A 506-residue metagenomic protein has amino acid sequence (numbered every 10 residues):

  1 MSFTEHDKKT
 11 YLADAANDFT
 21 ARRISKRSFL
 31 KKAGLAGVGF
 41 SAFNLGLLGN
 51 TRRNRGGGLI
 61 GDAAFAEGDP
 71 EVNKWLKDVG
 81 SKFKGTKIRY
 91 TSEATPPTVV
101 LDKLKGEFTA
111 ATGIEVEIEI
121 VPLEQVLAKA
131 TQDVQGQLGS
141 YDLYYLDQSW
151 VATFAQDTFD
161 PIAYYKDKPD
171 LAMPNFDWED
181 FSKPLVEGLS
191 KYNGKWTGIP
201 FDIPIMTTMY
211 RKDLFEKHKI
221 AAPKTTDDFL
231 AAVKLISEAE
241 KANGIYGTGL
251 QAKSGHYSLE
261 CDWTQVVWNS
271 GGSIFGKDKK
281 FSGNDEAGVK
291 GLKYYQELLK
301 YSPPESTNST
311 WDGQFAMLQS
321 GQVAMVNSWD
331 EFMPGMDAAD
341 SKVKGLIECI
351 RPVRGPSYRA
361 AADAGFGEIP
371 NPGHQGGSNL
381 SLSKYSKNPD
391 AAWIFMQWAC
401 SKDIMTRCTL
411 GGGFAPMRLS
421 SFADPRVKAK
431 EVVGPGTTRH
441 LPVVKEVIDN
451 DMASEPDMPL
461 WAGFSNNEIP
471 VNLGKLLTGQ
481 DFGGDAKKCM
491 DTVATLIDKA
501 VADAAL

Functional and structural regions predicted by a protein language model:
M1-S28, T51-R52, G57, T307: N-terminal secretory signal peptides
D18-A21, G68-W75, K82-F83, E115 (+2 more regions): Conserved C-terminal helix/tail region of periplasmic/extracytoplasmic solute-binding proteins
S28-A64: N-terminal export signals
E67-K82, Q148-I205, L259, E348-P352 (+1 more regions): Hinge/lid segment of periplasmic solute-binding proteins
W75, D167, E331-V343, G355-V471 (+1 more regions): C-terminal lobe and pocket-closing loops of periplasmic/extracytoplasmic Venus-flytrap solute-binding proteins
K103-P184, D213-K224, M317, A324-M325 (+1 more regions): Extracytoplasmic "Venus flytrap"/periplasmic binding protein-like
G188-F201, M206, L230-F281, V323: Extracytoplasmic/periplasmic solute-binding protein
A232-S237, K277-N308, P352-G355: Glycine-centered hinge/linker elements that transmit conformational signals in sensory and ligand-binding systems
